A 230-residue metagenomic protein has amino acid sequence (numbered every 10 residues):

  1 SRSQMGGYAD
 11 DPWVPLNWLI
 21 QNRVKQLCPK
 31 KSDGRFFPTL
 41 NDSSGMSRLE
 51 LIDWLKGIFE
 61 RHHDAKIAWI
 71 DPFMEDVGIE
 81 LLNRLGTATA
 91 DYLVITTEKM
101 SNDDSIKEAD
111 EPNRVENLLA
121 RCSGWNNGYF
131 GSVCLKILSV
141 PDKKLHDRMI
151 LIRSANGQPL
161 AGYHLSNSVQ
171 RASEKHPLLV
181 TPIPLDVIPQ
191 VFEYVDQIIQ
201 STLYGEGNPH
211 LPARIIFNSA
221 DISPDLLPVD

Functional and structural regions predicted by a protein language model:
S1-R48, K56, R61, F73 (+1 more regions): PLD/PLD-like phosphodiesterase catalytic module centered on the HKD motif
K66-A68, A161: Structural motif
